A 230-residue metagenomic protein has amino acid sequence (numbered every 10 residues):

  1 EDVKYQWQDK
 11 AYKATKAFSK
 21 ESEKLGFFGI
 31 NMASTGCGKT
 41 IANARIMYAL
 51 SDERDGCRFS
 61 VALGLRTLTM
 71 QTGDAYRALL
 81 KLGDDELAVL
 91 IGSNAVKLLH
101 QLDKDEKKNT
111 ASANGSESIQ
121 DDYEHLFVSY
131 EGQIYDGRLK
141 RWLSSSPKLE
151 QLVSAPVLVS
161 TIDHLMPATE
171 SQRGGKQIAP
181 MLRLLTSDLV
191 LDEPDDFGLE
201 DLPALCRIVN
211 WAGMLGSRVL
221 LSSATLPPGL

Functional and structural regions predicted by a protein language model:
E1-L230: N-terminal helicase ATP-binding lobe
